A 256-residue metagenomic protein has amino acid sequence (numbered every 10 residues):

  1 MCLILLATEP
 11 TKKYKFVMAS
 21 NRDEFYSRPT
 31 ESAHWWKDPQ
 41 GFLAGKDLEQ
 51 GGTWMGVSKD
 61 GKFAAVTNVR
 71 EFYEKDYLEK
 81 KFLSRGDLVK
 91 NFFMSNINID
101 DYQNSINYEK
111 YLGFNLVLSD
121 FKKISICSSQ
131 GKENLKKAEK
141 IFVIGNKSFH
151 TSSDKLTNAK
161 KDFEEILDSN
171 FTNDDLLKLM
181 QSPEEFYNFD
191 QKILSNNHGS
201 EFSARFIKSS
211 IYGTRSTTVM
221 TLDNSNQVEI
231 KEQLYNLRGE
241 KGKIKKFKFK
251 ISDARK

Functional and structural regions predicted by a protein language model:
M1-K256: N-terminal nucleophile
